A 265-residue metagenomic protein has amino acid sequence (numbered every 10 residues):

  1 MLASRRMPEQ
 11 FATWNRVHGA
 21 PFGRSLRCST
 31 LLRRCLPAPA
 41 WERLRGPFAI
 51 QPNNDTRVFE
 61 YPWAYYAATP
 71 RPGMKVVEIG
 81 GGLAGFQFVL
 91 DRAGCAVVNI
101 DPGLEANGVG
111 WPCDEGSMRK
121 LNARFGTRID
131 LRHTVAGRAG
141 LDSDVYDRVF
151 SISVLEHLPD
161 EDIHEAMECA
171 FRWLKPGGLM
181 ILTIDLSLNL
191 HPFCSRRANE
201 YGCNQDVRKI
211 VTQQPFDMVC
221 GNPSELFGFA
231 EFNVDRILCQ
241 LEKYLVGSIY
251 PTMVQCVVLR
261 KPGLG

Functional and structural regions predicted by a protein language model:
V17-P70: Class I SAM-dependent methyltransferase Rossmann-like catalytic core, especially the SAM/SAH-binding loop
V77, G81-R138: Class I SAM-dependent methyltransferase SAM/SAH-binding core
G137-V149: A short acidic, Gly/Pro-enriched loop at the edge of an enzyme's catalytic core that lines a small-molecule cofactor
D147-E161: A short SAM/SAH-binding and catalytic strip from SAM-dependent methyltransferases
H164-P176: A short glycine-rich, Lys/Arg-flanked "PGG" loop and its adjoining helix->strand segment in the class I
G177-D185: Conserved beta-strand signature within the Rossmann-like core of class I S-adenosyl-L-methionine
F193-S224: Conserved Class I S-adenosyl-L-methionine
A230-G265: Core SAM-dependent methyltransferase catalytic element
